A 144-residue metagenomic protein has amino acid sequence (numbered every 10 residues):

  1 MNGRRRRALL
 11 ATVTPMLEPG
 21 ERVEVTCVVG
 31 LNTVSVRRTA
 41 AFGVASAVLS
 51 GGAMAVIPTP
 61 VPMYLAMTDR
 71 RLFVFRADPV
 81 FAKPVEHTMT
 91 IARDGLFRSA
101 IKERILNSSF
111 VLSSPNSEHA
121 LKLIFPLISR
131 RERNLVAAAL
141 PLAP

Functional and structural regions predicted by a protein language model:
M1-A45: N-terminal membrane-targeting/pre-transmembrane regions
R7, A11, D94, R130-N134: Generic alpha-helical secondary structure signal
R22-V23, R98-S99, L123: Generic structural motif
V28, A77-P79, I124-P126: Surface loops and adjacent helix of pleckstrin homology
N32, V36-S109, S113-A120, L142-P144: Phosphoinositide-binding peripheral membrane targeting modules
P115-L135: Canonical phosphoinositide-binding patch of PH/PH-like domains
N134-P144: Short amphipathic alpha-helical segments
